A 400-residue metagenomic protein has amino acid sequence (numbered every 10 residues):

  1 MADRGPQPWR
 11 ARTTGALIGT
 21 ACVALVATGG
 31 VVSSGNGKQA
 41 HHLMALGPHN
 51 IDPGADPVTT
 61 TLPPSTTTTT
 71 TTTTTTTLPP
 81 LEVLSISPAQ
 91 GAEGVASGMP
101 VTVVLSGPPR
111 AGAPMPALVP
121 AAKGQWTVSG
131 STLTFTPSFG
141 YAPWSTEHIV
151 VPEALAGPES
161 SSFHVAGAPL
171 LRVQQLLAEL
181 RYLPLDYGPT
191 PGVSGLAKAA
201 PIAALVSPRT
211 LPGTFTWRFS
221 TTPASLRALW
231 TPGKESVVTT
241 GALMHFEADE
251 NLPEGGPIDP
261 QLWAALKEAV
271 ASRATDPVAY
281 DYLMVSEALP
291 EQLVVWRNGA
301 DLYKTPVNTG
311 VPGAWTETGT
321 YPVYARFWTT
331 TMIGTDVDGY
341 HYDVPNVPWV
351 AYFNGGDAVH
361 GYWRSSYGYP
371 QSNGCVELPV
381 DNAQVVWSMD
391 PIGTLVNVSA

Functional and structural regions predicted by a protein language model:
M1-A11: Terminal targeting segments of Actinobacterial cell-envelope proteins
R12-V32, G37-S65, T74-R172, L185-P191 (+4 more regions): Acidic, low-complexity Ser/Thr/Gly/Pro-rich repeat segments typical of extracellular/periplasmic and surface-exposed
V83-A92, V119-A121, G130-P137, L266-Y282 (+2 more regions): N-terminal post-signal-peptidase region of extra-cytosolic proteins
G98, T102, T146-H148, L170-Q174 (+8 more regions): Extracytoplasmic/secreted envelope proteins and their assembly/folding machinery, especially bacterial periplasmic
S106, R110, P152-A156, A178-L183 (+5 more regions): Sec-exported extracytoplasmic/periplasmic mature domains
S160-A168, Q175-E268: Short acidic, glycine/serine/threonine-rich helix-capping segments at coil-helix boundaries
A248-G256, P260-T318: Cell wall/extracellular polymer interaction/catalysis modules
V278, W315-T318, F327, G334-A400: Exported/periplasmic cell-wall-interacting domains
